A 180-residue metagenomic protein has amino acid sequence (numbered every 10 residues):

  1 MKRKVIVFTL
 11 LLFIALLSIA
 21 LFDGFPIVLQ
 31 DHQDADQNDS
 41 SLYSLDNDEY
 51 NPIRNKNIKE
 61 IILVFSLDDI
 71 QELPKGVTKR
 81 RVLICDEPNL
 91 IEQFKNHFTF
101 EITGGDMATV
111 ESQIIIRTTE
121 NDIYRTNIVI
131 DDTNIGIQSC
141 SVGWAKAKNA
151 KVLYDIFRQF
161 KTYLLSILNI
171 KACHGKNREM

Functional and structural regions predicted by a protein language model:
K2-T9, L16-M180: Function-determining sites in protein domains
